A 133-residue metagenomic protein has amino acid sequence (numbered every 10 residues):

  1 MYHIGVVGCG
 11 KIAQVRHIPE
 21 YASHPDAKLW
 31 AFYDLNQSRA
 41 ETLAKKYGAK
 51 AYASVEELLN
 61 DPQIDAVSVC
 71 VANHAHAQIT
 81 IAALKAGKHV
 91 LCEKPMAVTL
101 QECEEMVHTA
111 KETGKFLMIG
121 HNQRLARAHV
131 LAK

Functional and structural regions predicted by a protein language model:
M1-Y47: N-terminal Rossmann-like dinucleotide-binding module
I12-A13, A75, V98, R124: Glycine-/small-residue-rich active-site loops that bind phosphorylated ligands and cofactors
E20-S23, T42-L43, E57, A82 (+2 more regions): Well-formed, non-transmembrane alpha-helical positions, independent of function
H24, D61-P62, A126: Acidic-histidine catalytic/liganding microenvironments
A27, D65, K88, K115-F116: Short, well-ordered coil/turn segments that N-cap beta-strands
A49-T109: Beta-loop-alpha module in the N-terminal Rossmann-like domain of NAD(P)-dependent dehydrogenases, especially those
A97-K133: A contiguous active-site-proximal alpha/beta segment in oxidoreductase catalytic domains
